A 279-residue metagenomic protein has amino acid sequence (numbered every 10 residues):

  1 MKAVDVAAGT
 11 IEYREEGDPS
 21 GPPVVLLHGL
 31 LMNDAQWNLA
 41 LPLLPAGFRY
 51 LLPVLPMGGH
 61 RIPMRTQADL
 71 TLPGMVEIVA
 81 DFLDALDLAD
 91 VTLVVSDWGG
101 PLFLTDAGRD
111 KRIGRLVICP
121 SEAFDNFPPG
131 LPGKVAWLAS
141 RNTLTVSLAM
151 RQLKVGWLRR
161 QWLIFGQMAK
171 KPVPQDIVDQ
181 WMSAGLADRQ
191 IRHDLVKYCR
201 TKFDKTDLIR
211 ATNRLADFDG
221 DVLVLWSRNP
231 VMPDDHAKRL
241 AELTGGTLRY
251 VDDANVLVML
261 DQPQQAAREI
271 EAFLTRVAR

Functional and structural regions predicted by a protein language model:
M1-V24, P45-R49, D84, L88-A89 (+3 more regions): Alpha/beta-hydrolase fold catalytic core
A8, V95, P120, D261: Residues that line or immediately flank small-molecule/substrate-binding pockets and catalytic motifs
I11, L30-L31, L51, G58-A85 (+4 more regions): Flexible "cap/lid" subdomain of the alpha/beta-hydrolase fold that forms the substrate-access gate
E15-I62: Conserved HGGG/HGGXW glycine-rich cap/lid loop of the alpha/beta-hydrolase fold
N38, L104-T105, A267: Short, hydrophobic alpha-helix immediately C-terminal to the catalytic nucleophile
L88-W98: Alpha/beta-hydrolase fold nucleophile elbow
A254-P263, A267: Catalytic histidine-centered segment of alpha/beta-hydrolase-like enzymes
